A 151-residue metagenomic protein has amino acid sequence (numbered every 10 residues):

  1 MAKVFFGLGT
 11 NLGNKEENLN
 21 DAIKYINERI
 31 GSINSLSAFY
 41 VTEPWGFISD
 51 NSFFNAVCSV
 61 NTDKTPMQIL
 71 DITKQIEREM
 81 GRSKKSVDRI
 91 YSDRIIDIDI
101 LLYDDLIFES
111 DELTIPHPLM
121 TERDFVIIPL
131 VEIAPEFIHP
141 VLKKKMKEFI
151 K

Functional and structural regions predicted by a protein language model:
M1-I30, L36-P44: N-terminal beta1-alpha1 ligand-phosphate binding loop
V4, A56, R123-D124: Small-molecule pocket liners
L8, L36, A56-C58, I98-I100: A structural signal for short, well-ordered beta-strand segments
G13, W45-S52, M67-D71, Q75-K151: Flexible, gly/pro- and Lys/Arg-enriched active-site loops
L19, I23, N55, L70-T73: A general structural signal for well-ordered alpha-helical packing
I30-L36, K84, E112: Short secondary-structure junctions
S37-N61: Short, charge-patterned binding micro-sites
